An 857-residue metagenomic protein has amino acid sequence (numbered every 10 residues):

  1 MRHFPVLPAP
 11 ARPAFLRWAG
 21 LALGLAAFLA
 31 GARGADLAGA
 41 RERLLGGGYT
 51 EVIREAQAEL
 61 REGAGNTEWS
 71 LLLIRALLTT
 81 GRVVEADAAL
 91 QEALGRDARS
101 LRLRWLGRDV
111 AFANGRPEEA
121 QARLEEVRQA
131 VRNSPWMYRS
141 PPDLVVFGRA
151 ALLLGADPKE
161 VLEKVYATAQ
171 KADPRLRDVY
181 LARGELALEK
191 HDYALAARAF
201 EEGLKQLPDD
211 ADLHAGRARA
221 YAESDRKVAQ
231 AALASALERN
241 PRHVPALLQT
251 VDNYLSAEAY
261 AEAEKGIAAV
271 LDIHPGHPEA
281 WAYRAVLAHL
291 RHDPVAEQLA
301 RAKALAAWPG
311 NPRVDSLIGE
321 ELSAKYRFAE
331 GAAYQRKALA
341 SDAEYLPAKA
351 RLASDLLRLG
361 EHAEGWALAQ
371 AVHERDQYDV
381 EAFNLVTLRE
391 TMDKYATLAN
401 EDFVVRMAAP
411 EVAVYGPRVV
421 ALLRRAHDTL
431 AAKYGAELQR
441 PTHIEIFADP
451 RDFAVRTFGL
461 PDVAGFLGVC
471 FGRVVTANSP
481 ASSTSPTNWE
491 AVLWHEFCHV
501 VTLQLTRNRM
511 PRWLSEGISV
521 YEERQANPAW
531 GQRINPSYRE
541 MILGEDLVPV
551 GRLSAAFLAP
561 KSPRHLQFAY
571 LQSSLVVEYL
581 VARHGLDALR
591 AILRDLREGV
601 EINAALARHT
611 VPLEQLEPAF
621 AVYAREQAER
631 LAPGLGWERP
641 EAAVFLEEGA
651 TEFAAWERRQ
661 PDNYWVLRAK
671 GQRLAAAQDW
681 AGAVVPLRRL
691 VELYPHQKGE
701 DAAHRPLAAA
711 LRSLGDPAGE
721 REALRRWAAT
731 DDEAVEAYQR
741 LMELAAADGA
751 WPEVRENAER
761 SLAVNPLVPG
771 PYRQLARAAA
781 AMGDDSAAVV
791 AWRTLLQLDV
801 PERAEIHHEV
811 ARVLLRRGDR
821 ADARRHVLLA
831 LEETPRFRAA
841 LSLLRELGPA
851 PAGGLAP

Functional and structural regions predicted by a protein language model:
A35-D36, R41, L45, K303 (+14 more regions): Beta/coil-rich, acidic/histidine-enriched accessory regions frequently appended to metallopeptidases
R41, R75, D109, R149-A151 (+13 more regions): Residue-level recognition of tetratricopeptide repeat
G47-E51, T80-A89, G115-E126, L154-V165 (+14 more regions): Structural signature of tandem alpha-helical TPR/SEL1-like repeats, specifically the intra-repeat loop/turn
A64, A98, R132, Y138 (+13 more regions): Short coil turns that delineate tetratricopeptide repeat
E68, R102, R139-P142, D178 (+12 more regions): Start-of-helix register in tetratricopeptide repeats
A88, A122-E126, K164, R198 (+11 more regions): Juxtacatalytic substrate-recognition/specificity segment
V295, R358, A363-W366, M510 (+2 more regions): Amphipathic alpha-helical substructures
